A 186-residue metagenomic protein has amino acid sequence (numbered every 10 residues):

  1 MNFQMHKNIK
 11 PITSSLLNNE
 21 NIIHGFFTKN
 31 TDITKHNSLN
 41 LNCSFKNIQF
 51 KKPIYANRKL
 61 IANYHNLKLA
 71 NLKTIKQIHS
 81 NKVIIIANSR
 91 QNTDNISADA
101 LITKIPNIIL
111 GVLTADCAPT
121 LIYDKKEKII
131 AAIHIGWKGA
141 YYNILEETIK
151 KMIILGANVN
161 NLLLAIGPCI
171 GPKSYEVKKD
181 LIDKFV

Functional and structural regions predicted by a protein language model:
M1-V186: Active-site microenvironment for binding and transforming phosphate-containing groups
